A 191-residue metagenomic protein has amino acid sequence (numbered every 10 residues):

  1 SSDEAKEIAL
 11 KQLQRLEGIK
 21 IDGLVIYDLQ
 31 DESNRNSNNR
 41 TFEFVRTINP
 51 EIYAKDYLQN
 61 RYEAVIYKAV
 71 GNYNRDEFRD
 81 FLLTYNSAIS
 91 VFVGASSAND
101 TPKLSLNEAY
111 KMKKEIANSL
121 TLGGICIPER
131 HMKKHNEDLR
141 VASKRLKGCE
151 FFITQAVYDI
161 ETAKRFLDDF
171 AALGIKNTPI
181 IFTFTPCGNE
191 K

Functional and structural regions predicted by a protein language model:
S1-N136: Active-site beta->alpha loop and helix N-cap motifs at the rims of alpha/beta catalytic domains
L24, Y85, K144-G148, F182: Conserved, mostly hydrophobic/aromatic
A64-K68, F151-A156: Short catalytic-loop micro-motif centered on adjacent basic/acidic residues
S105-K113, R165-F182: Short acidic, glycine/proline-enriched helix-loop-strand junctions
C126-H131, C149-Q155: Surface-exposed cleft-lining segments at the edges of enzyme active sites
E137-F151: Small-aliphatic-rich amphipathic alpha-helix that forms the alpha element of a beta-alpha
T183-K191: Catalytic-face loop-and-helix region of soluble metabolic enzyme cores
